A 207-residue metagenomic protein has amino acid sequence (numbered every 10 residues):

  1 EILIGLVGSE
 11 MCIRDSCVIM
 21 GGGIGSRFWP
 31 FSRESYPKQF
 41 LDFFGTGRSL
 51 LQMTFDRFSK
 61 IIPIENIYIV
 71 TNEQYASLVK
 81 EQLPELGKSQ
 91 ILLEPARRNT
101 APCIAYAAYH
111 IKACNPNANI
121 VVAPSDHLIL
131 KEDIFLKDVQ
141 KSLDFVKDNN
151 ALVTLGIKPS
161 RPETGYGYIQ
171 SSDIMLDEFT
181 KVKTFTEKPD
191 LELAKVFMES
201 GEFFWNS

Functional and structural regions predicted by a protein language model:
E1-I13: Single conserved hydrophobic/aromatic residue that forms the stacking wall/gate of nucleotide- or nucleobase-binding
R14-L78, Q82, L86-L93, R98 (+2 more regions): N-terminal glycine-rich phosphate-binding loop and ensuing alpha1 helix
G25-R27, L130, P162, L176 (+1 more regions): Short, acidic Gly/Pro/Ser/Thr-rich loop/turn segments
R27, Q39, M53, R57 (+7 more regions): Alpha-helical scaffold segments in soluble metabolic enzymes
S32-E34, V121-V122, S200-E202: Short, flexible turn/loop "capping" segments at secondary-structure junctions
G45, D56, K60-P63, P84 (+6 more regions): Generic secondary-structure signature for well-ordered alpha-helical cores
P84, S89-S172: Conserved beta-loop-beta/alpha segment of the NTase-like Rossmann-fold superfamily that binds/positions NTPs
Y166-S207: Catalytic core of tubulin tyrosine ligase-like
